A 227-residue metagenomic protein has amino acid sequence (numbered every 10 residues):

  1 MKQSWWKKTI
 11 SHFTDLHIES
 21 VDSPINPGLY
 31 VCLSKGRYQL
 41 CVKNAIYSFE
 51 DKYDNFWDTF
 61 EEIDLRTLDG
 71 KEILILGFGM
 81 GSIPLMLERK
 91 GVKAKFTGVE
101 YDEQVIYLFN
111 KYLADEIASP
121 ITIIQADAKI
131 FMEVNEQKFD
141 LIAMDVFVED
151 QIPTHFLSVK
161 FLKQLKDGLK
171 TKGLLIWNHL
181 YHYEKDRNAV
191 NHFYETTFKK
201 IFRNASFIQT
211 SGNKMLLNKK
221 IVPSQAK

Functional and structural regions predicted by a protein language model:
K2-K90, V105: Class I S-adenosylmethionine
T14-L16, D22-I25, Y183-K227: Class I S-adenosyl-L-methionine
Q39, L174, M215-L217: Ordered hydrophobic segments in well-structured contexts
N44-I46, D127, F202: Short, well-ordered turn and helix-capping elements at secondary-structure junctions
A45-I46, I152, Y183: Short glycine-enriched, charge-decorated loop/helix-capping segments at active-site entrances that position
I46-Y47, V148, S224: Active-site/binding-pocket entry motifs
D54-L174, D186, N191, K199 (+1 more regions): The AdoMet/dcAdoMet-binding core of the Class I SAM-like
N178-H182: Short strand-turn motif at the edge of the Rossmann-like AdoMet-binding core
